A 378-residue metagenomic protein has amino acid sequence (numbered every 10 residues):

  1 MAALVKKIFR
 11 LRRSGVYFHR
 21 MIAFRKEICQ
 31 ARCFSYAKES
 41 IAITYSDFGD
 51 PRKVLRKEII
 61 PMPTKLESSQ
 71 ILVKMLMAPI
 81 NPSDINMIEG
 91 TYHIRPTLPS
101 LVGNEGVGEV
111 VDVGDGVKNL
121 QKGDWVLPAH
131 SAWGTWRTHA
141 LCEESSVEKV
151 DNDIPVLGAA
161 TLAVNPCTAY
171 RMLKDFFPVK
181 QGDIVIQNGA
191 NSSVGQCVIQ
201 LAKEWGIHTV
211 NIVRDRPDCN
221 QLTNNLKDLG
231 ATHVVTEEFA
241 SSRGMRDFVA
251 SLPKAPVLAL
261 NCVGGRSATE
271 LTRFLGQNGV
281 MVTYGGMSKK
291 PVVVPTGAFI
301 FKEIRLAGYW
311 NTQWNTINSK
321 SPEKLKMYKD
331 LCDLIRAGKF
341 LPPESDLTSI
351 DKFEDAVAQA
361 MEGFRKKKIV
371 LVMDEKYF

Functional and structural regions predicted by a protein language model:
M1-E39: N-terminal mitochondrial targeting presequence
C29-K38, P253, G338-D346, E354-F378: C-terminal capping/lid region of NAD(P)-dependent oxidoreductase domains
P61-I80, E89-G134: Glycine-rich beta-strand-centered segment in the early N-terminal region that forms part of a ligand/cofactor-binding
W125-G189: NAD(P)H dinucleotide-binding glycine-rich loop of Rossmann-like/cofactor-binding domains, especially the beta1-alpha1
L162-A240: Mid-domain Rossmann-like dinucleotide-binding core that forms the NAD(H)/NADP(H) cofactor-binding site
N220, K227-A307: Glycine-rich cofactor phosphate-binding loops and adjacent beta1-alpha1 units of small-molecule cofactor enzyme domains
R243-V249, T296-D346: C-terminal substrate-binding/catalytic core of Rossmann-like NAD(P)-dependent dehydrogenases/reductases
